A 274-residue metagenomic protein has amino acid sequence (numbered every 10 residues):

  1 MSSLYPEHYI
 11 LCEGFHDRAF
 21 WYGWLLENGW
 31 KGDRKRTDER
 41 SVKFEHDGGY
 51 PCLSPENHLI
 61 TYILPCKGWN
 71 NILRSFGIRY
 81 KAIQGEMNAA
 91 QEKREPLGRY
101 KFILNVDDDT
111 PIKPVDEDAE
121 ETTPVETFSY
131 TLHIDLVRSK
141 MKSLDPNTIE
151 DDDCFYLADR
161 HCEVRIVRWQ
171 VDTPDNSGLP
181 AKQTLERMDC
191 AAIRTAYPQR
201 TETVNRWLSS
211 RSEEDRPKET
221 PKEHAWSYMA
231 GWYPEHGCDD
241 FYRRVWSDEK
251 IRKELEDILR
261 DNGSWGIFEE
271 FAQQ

Functional and structural regions predicted by a protein language model:
M1-P96, I103: RecA-like P-loop NTPase motor core
Y9-E13, S177-G178, D257: Generic alpha-helical structural element
W24, S75, R79, E86 (+6 more regions): Residues that form generic nucleotide/phosphate-binding pockets
L25-G29, Q84-Q91, L132-T148, A192-I193 (+1 more regions): Hydrophobic, Leu/Ile/Phe/Ala-enriched alpha-helical segments that form helix-helix packing faces
G29, V42, G77, Q91-P96 (+5 more regions): Short, flexible coil/linker elements and helix-boundary hinge sites characteristic of intrinsically disordered
R99-H236: Activity-critical C-terminal alpha-helical subdomain
D239: Short, well-ordered alpha-helical segments that carry or flank key catalytic/ligand-binding motifs at enzyme/regulatory
R243-Q274: Charge-dense, extended regions
